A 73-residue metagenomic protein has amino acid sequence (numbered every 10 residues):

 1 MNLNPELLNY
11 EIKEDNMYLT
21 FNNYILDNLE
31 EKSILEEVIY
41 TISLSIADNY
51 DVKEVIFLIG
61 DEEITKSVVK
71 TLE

Functional and structural regions predicted by a protein language model:
M1-E73: Bimodal "functional hotspot" detector
